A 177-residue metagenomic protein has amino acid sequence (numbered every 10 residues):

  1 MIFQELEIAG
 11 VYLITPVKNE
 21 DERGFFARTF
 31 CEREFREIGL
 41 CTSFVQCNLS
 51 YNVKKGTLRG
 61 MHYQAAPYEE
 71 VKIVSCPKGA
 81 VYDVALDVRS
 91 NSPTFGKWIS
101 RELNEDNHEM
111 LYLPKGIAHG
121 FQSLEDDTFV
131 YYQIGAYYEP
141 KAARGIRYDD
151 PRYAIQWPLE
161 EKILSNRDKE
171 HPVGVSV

Functional and structural regions predicted by a protein language model:
M1-N107, D126-D127, I134-V177: Non-catalytic, conserved peripheral segments adjacent to functional cores
L111, H119-L124: Short beta-strand His + acidic residue motifs that chelate non-heme Fe in jelly-roll/DSBH and cupin folds
